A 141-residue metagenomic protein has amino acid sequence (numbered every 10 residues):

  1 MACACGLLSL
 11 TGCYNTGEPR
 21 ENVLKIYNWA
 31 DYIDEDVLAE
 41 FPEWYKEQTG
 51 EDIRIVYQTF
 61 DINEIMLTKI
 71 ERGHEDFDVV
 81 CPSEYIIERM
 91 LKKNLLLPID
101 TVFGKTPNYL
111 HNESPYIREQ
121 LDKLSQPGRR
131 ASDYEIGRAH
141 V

Functional and structural regions predicted by a protein language model:
M1-C5: Sec-dependent N-terminal signal peptides
S9-G12: C-terminal motif of bacterial Sec signal peptides marking the signal peptidase cleavage site
Y14-K93: Early extracytoplasmic/lumenal segment of secretory-pathway proteins
L67, E88-R138: Hinge/lid segment of periplasmic solute-binding proteins
